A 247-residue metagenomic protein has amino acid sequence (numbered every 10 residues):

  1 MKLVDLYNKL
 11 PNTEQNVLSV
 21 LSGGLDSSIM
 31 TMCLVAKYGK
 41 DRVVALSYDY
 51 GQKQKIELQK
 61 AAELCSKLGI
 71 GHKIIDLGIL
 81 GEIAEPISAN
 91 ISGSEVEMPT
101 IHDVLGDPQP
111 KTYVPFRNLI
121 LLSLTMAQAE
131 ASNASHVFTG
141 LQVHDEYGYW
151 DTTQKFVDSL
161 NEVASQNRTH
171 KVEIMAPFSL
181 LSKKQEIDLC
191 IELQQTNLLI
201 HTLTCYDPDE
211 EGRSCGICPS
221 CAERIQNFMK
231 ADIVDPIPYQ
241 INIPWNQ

Functional and structural regions predicted by a protein language model:
M1-T196: ATP-dependent adenylation/nucleotidyltransferase module used to activate substrates
S123, T204-Q226: Local cysteine-cluster metal-coordination motifs and their immediate loop/turn environment, predominantly Fe-S cluster
D145, F228-M229: Glycine-rich nucleotide phosphate-binding loop and flanking beta-alpha elements of Rossmann-like dinucleotide-binding
V157, E186-C190, L199-T202, C215-C218 (+1 more regions): Short amphipathic alpha-helical surface patches that serve as generic macromolecular interface elements
Q194-P208: Glycine-rich phosphate/adenylate-binding loop
K230-Q247: Short microdomains enriched in Cys/His and/or Lys/Arg
